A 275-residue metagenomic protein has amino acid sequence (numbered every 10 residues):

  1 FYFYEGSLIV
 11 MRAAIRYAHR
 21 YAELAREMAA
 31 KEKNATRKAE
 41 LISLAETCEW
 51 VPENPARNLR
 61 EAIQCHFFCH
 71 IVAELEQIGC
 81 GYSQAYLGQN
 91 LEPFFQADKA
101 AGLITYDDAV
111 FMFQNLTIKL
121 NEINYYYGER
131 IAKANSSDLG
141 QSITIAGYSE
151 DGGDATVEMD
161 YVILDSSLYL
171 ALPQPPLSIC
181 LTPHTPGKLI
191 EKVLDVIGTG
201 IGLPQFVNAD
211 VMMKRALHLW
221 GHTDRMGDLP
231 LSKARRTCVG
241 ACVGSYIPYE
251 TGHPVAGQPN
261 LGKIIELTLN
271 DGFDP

Functional and structural regions predicted by a protein language model:
F1-A30, L41: Mature extracytoplasmic enzyme cores
F1-G6, T36, E40-S43, T47-P275: Conserved catalytic cores of very large enzyme subunits
K31-A35: Charged, low-complexity interaction regions
